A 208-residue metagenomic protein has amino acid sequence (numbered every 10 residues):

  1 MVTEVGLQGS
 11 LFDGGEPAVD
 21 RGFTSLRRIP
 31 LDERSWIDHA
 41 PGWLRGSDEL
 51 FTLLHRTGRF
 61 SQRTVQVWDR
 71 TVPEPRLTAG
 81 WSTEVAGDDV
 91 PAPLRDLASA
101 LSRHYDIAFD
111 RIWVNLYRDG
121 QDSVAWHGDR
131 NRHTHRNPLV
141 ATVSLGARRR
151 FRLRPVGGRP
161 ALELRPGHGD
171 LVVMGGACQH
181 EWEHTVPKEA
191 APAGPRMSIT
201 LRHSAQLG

Functional and structural regions predicted by a protein language model:
M1-G208: Non-heme Fe(II) oxygenase metal-center motifs and adjacent flexible, charged/small-residue loops
